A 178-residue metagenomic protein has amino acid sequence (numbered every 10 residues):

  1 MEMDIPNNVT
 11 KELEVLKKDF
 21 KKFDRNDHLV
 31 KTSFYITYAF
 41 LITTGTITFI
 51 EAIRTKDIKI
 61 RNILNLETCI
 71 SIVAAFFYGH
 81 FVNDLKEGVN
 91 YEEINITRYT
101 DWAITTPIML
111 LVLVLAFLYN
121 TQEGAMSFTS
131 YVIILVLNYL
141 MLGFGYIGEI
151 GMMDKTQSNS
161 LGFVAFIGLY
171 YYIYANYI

Functional and structural regions predicted by a protein language model:
V9-T43: Hydrophobic transmembrane alpha-helical segments in integral membrane proteins
N26-S33, Y91-I96, G151-S158: Membrane-helix interface and helix-disruption motif detector
V30-T55, I72-A75: First transmembrane helix
K31-L41, R98-T106, S158-F166: Alpha-helical transmembrane segments of polytopic membrane proteins
F40-T43, I63-D84: Hydrophobic alpha-helical transmembrane segments of multi-pass membrane proteins
I47-A52, Y78-N90, I96-I134, Y139-I150: Internal transmembrane alpha-helix with an interfacial aromatic "cap," most often the third helix
I58-T68, A125-Y131: Membrane-interfacial loop-to-transmembrane alpha-helix junctions, especially the N-terminal start
Y131-F144, D154-I178: Alpha-helical membrane segments in multi-pass integral membrane proteins
